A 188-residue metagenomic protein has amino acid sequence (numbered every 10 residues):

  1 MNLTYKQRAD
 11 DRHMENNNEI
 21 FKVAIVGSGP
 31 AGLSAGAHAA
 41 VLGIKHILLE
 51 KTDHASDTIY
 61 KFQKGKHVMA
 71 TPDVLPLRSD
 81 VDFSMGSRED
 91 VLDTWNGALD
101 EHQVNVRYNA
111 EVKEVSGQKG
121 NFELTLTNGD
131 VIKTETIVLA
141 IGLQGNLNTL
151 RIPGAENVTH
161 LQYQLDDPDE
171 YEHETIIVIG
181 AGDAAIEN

Functional and structural regions predicted by a protein language model:
M1-I47, Y163-N188: Rossmann-like dinucleotide/flavin-binding elements
T4, F21-V104: Beta1-alpha1 glycine-rich phosphate/pyrophosphate-binding loop at the start of Rossmann-like nucleotide-binding domains
E15, E114, G129-D130, L150-P153 (+1 more regions): Short secondary-structure boundary/capping segments
A31, H54, Q144-N146, A184: Conserved Rossmann-like nucleotide-cofactor binding loop
A35, T58, G117, N148-L150 (+1 more regions): Short glycine-/acidic-enriched loop or helix-start segments at secondary-structure transitions that form or flank
A39, K61-G65, N121, R151-E156: Short, glycine/charged-enriched secondary-structure capping and boundary segments
S87-N146: Feature captures the FAD/FMN-dependent oxidoreductase FAD-binding
I141-D166: Glycine-rich beta-alpha-beta "Rossmann" dinucleotide-binding loop(s) and their flanking helix/strand
